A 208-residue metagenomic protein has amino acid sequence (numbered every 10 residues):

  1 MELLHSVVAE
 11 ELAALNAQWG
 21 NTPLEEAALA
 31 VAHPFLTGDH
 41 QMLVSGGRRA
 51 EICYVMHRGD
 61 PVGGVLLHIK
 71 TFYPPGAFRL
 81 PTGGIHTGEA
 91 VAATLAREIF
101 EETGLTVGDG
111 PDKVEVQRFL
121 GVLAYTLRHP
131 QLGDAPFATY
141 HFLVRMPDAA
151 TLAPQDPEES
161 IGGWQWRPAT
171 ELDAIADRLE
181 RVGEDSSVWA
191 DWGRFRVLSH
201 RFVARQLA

Functional and structural regions predicted by a protein language model:
E2-C53: Acidic, metal-coordinating catalytic segment for phosphate/diphosphate chemistry, firing primarily on the Nudix
E2-L4, P75, A149-A208: Nudix hydrolase/Nudix homology domain
Q41-H57, G64-R79: Short, contiguous, helix-prone interaction/anchoring segments in small proteins
G46-R48, L132-A138, E158-I161: A generic structural micro-feature
M56-R58, H141-R145, Q165-P168: Short, well-ordered beta-strand micro-motif
G59-G64, Q131-D134: Short, solvent-exposed loop/turn segments that connect beta-strands within catalytic domains and beta-strand-rich
V62-E101, T106: Conserved Nudix-box catalytic region and its N-terminal flanking loop in Nudix hydrolases and closely related
G104-T151: Active-site segment of metal-dependent pyrophosphate-handling enzymes, primarily the Nudix hydrolase catalytic core
